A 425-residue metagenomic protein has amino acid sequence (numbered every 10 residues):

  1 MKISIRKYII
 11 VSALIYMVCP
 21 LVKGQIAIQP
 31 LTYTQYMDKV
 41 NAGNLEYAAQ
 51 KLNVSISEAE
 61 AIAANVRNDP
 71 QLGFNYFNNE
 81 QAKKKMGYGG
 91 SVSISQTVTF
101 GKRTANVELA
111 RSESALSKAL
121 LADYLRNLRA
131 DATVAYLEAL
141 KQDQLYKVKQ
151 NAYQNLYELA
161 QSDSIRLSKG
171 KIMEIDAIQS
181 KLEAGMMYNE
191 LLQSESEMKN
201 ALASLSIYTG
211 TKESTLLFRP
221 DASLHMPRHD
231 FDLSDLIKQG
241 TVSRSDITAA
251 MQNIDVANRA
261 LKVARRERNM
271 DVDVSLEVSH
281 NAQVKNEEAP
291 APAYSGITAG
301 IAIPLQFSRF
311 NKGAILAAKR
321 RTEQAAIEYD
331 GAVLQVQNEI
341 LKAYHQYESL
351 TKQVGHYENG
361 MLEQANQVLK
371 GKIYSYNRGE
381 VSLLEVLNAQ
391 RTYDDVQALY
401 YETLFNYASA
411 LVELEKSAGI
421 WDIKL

Functional and structural regions predicted by a protein language model:
K2, N127-Q239, L350, Y393: Periplasmic alpha-helical coiled-coil/stalk elements that build and connect Gram-negative outer-membrane
K2-K7, Q25-I26, L399-L425: Acidic, low-complexity, intrinsically disordered peripheral segments
V11-P20: Bacterial N-terminal signal peptides
G24-Y76, K171-M173, E213-D255, P304 (+2 more regions): Bacterial Sec-pathway N-terminal export signals of envelope proteins
M37, A49-A64, Y124, L128-K149 (+6 more regions): Amphipathic alpha-helical coiled-coil segments
A48, R67-G87, T97-L125, L140-D143 (+5 more regions): Small/polar (Gly/Ser/Thr/Ala-rich) solvent-exposed segments that form structured loops/beta-strands/short helices used
Y88-I94, L236, S295-I301: Hydrophobic, lipid-facing positions within transmembrane beta-strands of outer-membrane proteins
